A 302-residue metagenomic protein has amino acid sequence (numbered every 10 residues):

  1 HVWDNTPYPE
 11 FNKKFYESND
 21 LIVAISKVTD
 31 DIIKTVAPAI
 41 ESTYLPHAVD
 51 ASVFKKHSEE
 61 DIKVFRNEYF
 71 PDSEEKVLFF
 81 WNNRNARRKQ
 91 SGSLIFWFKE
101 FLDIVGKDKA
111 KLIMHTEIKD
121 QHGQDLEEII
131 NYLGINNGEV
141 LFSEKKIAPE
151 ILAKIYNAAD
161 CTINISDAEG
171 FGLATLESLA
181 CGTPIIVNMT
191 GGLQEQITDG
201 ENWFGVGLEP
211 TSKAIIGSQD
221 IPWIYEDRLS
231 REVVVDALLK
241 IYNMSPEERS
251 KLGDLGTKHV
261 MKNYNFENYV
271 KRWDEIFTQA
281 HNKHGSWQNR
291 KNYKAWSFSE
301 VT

Functional and structural regions predicted by a protein language model:
E10-F11, K34, V49-E68, Q124: Acidic anion/phosphate-binding donor-loop and adjacent secondary structure in glycosyltransferase catalytic cores
V28, A48: Carbohydrate-associated surface elements
D72-K89, I95-F98, L112-I113: Conserved donor-binding/catalytic core segment of Leloir-type glycosyltransferases
K109-L126, K145: Glycosyltransferase donor-sugar binding loop
G123-E150, K154: Nucleotide-activated donor-binding/catalytic signature segment of Leloir-type glycosyltransferases, i.e., the conserved
D167: Aromatic "clamp/platform" in nucleotide-sugar-dependent glycosyltransferases that forms part of the donor/acceptor
P184-V187, I197-T198, F204-G207: Short hydrophobic beta-strand element within catalytic cores of glycosyltransferases and related nucleotide-activated
I215-D227, R231-T302: C-terminal amphipathic helix plus adjacent low-complexity, charged tail appended to glycosyltransferase catalytic
